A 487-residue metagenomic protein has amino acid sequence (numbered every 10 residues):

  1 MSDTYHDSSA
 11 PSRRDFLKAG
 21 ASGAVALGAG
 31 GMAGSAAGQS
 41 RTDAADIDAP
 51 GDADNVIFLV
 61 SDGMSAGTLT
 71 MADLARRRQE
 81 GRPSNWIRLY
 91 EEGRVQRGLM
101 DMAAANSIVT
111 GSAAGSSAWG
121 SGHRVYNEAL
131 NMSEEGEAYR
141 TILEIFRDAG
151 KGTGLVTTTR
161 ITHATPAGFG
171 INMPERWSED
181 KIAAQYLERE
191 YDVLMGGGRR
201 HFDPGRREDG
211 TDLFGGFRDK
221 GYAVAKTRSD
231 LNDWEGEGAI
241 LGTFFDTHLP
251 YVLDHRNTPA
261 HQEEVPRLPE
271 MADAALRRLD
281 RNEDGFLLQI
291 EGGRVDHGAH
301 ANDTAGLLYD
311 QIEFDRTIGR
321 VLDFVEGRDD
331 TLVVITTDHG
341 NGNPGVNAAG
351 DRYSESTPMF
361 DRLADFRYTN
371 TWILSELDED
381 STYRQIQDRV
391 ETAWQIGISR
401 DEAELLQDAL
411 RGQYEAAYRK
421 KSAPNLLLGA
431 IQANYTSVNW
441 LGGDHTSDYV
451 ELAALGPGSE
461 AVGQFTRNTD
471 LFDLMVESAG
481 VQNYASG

Functional and structural regions predicted by a protein language model:
M1-S12: N-terminal secretory signal peptides
A10, G31-F58, G63: C-terminal segment of N-terminal export signals and the immediately downstream linker at the start of the mature
S12-L27: N-terminal export leaders
G20, F58-S61, L155-T159, G197-G198 (+1 more regions): Glycine-rich, histidine-containing beta strand-loop boundary motifs that form or position
A53-N55, M64-L69, L74-S117, P166-A167 (+1 more regions): A post-motif C-terminal structural segment
S107, G111-E134: A glycine- and small-residue-enriched flexible loop/hinge segment at structural boundaries
R124-A184: Extracytoplasmic mature domains of secreted/periplasmic and thylakoid-lumen proteins
